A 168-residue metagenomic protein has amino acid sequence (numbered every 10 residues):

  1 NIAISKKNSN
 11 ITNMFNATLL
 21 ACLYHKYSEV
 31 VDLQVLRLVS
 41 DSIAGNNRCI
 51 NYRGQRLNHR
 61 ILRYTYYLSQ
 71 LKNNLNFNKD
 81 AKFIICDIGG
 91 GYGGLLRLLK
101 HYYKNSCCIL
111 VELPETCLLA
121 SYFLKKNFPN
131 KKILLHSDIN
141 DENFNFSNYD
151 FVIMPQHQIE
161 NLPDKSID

Functional and structural regions predicted by a protein language model:
N1-D80: Conserved Class I S-adenosyl-L-methionine-dependent methyltransferase catalytic core
N1-M14, V111-L119, F123-L124, E160: The AdoMet/dcAdoMet-binding core of the Class I SAM-like
A44, G91-G93, P114-L118, Q158: Short, solvent-exposed loop/turn segments at secondary-structure junctions
D80-G91: Conserved class I S-adenosyl-L-methionine
G93-Y103: Conserved SAM-binding loop of SAM-dependent methyltransferases across substrates and taxa, primarily the Class I
S106-N145: Class I SAM-dependent methyltransferase SAM/SAH-binding core
N148-Q156: Conserved SAM-binding strand-loop segment of SAM-dependent methyltransferases
E160-D168: A short acidic, Gly/Pro-enriched loop at the edge of an enzyme's catalytic core that lines a small-molecule cofactor
